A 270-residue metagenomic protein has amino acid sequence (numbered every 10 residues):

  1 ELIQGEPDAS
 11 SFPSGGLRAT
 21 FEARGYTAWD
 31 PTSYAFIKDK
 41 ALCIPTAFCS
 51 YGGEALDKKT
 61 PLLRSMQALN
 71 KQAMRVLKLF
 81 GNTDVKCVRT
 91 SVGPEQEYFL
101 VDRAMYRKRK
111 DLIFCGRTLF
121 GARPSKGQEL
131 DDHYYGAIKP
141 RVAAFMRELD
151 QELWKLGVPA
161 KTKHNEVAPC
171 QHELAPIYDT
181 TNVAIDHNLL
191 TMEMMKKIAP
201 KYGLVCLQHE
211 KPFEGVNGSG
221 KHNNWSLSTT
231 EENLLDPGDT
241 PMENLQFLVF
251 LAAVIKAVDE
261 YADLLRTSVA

Functional and structural regions predicted by a protein language model:
E1-Q208, F213-A270: Glycine-rich, acidic/polar active-site loops that bind/position phosphate-bearing ligands
